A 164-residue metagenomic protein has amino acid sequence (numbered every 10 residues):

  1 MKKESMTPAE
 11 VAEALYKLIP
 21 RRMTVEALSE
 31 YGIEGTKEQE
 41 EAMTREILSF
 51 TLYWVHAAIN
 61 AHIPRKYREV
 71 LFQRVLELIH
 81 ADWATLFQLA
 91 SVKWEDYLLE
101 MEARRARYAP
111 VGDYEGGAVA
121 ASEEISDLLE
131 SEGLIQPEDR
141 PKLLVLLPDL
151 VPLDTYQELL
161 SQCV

Functional and structural regions predicted by a protein language model:
M1-V11, A103-V111: Long, acidic, intrinsically disordered low-complexity segments
K2-S5, E38-R45, E69, Q88-S91: Alpha-solenoid helical-repeat scaffolds
E4-E34: Short terminal alpha-helical segments
Y16, P20, L52-N60, L76 (+5 more regions): Alpha-helical repeat scaffolds in large eukaryotic proteins
R22-R68: N-terminal interaction modules that seed assembly of large macromolecular complexes
Q39-E40, Q73-L86, M101-A103: Eukaryote-specific, cytoplasm-facing alpha-helical/coiled-coil scaffolding segments in long proteins
A84-V164: Helix-driven interaction modules
